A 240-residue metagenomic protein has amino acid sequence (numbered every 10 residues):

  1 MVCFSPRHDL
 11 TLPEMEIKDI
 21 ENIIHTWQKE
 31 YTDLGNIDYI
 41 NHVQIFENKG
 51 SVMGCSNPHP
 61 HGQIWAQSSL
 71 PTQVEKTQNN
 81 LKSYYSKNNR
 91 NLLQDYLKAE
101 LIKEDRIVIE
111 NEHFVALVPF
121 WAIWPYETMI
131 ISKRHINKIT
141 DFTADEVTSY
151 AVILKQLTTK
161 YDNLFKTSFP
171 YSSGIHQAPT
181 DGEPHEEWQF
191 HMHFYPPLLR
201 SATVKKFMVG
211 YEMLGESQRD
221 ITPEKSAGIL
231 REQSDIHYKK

Functional and structural regions predicted by a protein language model:
M1-K240: HIT superfamily nucleotide-processing domains
